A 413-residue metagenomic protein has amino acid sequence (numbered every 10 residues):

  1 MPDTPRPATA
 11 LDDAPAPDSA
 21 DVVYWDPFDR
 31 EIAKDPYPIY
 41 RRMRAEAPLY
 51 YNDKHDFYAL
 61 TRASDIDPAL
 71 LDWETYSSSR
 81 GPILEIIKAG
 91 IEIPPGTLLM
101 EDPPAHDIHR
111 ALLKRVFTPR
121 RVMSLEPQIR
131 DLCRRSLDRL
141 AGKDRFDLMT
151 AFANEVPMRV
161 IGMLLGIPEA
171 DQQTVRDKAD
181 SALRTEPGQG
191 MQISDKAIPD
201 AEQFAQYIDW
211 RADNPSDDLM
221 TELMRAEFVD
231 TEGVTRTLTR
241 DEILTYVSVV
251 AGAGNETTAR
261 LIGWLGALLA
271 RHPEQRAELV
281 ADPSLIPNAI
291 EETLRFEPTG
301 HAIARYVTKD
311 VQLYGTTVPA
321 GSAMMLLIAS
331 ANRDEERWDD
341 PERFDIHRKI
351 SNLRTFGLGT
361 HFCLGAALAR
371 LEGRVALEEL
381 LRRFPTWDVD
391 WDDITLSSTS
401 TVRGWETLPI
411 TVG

Functional and structural regions predicted by a protein language model:
M1-G413: Cytochrome P450
